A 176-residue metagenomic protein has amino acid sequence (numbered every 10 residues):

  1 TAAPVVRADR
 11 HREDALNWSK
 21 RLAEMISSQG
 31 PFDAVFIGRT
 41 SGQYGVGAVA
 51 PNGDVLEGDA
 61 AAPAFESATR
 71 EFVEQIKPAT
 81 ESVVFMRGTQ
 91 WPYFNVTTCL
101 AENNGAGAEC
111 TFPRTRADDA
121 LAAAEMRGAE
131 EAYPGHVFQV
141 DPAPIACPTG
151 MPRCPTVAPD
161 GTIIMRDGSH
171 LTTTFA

Functional and structural regions predicted by a protein language model:
T1-A176: Extracellular glycan-modifying ectodomains
